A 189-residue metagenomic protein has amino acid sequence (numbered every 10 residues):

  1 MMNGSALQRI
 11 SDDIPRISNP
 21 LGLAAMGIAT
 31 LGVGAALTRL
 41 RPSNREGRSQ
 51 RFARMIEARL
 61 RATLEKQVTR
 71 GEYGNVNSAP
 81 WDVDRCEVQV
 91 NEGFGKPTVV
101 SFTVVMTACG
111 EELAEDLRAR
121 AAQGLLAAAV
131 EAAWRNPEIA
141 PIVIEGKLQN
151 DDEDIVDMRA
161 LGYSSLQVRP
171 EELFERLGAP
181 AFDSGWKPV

Functional and structural regions predicted by a protein language model:
M1-M2, K96-T103, R120-V130: Charged, low-complexity N-terminal segments of organelle-associated membrane proteins
N3-R16: Juxtamembrane low-complexity tails/linkers enriched in Ser/Thr-Pro and polybasic
R16-R41: Hydrophobic alpha-helical topogenic segments used for membrane insertion/localization
A35-M55: Transmembrane-cytosolic junction motif
R41, C109-E111: Short, flexible active-site loops
R51-R54, A58-C109, Q149-D151: Short edge beta-strands and adjacent turn/loop segments
L60, E112-E138: Short, non-transmembrane amphipathic alpha-helical segments
E138-V189: Polar/charged, Gly/Pro-rich intrinsically disordered segments
